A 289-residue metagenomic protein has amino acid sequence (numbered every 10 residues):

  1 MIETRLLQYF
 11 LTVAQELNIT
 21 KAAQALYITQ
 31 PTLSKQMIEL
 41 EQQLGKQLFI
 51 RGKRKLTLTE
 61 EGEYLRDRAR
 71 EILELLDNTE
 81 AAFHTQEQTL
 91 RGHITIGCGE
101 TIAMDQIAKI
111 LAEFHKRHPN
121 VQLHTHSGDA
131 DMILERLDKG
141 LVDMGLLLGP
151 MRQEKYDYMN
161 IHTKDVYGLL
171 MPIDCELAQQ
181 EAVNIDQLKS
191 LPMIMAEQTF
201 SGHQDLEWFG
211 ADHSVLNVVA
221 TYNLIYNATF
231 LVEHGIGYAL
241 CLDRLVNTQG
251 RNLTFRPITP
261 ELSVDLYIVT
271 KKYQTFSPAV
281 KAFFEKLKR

Functional and structural regions predicted by a protein language model:
I2, D67, Q86, K109-E113 (+4 more regions): Short beta-strand-centered segments that line the small-molecule binding cleft or hinge of alpha/beta clamshell
L11-T29: Short helix-boundary/capping micro-motifs
E41-L58: A short LG(V/I)-centered, amphipathic sequence patch enriched for acidic residue(s) preceding the LG motif
Q43-L44, L65-E87: Alpha-helical linker/hinge and terminal dimerization helices associated with HTH transcriptional regulators
R91-Q153, H213, T221-L224: Central regulatory/effector-binding core of bacterial HTH transcription factors
E154-N160, K164-V166, N223-T275: Beta-alpha-beta core module
Y156-Y167, M171-M193: Flexible hinge/capping segments at coil-to-helix
L191-H213, F276-F284: Secondary-structure junction motif
